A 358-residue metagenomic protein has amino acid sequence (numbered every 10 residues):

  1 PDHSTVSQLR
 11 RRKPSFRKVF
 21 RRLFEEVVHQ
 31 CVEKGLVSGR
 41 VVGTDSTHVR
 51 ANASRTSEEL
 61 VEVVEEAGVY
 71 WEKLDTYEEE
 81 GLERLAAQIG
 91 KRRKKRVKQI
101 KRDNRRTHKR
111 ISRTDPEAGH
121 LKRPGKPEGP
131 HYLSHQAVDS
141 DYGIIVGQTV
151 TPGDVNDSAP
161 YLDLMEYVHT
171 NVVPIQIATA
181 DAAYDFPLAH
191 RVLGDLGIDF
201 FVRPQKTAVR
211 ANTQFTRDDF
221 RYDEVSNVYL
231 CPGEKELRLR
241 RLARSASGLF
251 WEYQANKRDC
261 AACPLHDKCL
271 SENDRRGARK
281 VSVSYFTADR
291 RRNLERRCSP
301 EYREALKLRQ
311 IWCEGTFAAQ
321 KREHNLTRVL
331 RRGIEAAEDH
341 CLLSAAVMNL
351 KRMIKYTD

Functional and structural regions predicted by a protein language model:
P1-D358: Anion-binding and metal-coordination hotspots
